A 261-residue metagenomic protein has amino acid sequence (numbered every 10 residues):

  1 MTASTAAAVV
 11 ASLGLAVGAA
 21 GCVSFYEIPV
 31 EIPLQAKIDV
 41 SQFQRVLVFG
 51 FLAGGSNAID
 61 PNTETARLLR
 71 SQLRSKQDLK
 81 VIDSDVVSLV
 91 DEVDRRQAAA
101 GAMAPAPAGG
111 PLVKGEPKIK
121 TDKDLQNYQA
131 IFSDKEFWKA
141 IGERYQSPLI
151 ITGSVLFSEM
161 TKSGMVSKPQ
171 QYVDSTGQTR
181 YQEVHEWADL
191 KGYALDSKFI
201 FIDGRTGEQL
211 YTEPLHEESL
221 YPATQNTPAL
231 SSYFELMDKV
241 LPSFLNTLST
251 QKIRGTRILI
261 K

Functional and structural regions predicted by a protein language model:
M1-V10: Bacterial N-terminal signal peptides that target proteins for export
A3, P29, G50, G54 (+6 more regions): Generic alpha-helix detector with strongest preference for long hydrophobic helices that associate with membranes
A11-L15: Cleavable N-terminal export/targeting peptides
V17-G21: C-terminal motif of bacterial Sec signal peptides marking the signal peptidase cleavage site
C22-Q44, R144-Y145, F157-K261: C-terminal/domain-edge helix-coil "capping" segments
R45-E159, G204, E208, T212 (+2 more regions): N-terminal segment of the mature soluble domain
